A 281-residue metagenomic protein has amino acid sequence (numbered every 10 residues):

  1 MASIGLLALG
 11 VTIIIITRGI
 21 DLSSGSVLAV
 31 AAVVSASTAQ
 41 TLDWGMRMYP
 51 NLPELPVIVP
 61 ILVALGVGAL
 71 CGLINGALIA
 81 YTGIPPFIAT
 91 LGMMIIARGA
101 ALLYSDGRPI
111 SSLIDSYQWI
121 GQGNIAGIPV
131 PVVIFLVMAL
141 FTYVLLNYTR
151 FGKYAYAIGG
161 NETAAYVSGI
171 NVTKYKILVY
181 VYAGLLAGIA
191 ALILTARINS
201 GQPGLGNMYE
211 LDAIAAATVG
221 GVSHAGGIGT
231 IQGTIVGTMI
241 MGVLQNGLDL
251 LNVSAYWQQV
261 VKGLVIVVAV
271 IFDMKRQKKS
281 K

Functional and structural regions predicted by a protein language model:
M1-D43, A77-G83, G221-I231, L264 (+1 more regions): Single transmembrane alpha-helix segments in multi-pass membrane proteins
G5, L9, I13, S26 (+13 more regions): Hydrophobic positions within alpha-helical transmembrane segments of bacterial inner-membrane proteins
G10-T12, A36, L65-G68, M94-A100 (+5 more regions): Hydrophobic core segments of alpha-helical transmembrane domains in multi-pass membrane transport and ion-translocation
D43-M93: Alpha-helical transmembrane segments within multi-pass membrane transporters and channels
E54, I58, T82, P86-T149 (+2 more regions): Transmembrane helix-bundle core of multi-pass membrane transporters and related energy-transducing complexes
L140-V181: Membrane-helix/interface signature in polytopic inner-membrane proteins
V167, N171-K174, N246-K281: Cytosolic-side transmembrane-helix boundaries in multi-pass membrane proteins
A187, R197, G201-G263: Transmembrane alpha-helical segments in multi-pass inner-membrane proteins
